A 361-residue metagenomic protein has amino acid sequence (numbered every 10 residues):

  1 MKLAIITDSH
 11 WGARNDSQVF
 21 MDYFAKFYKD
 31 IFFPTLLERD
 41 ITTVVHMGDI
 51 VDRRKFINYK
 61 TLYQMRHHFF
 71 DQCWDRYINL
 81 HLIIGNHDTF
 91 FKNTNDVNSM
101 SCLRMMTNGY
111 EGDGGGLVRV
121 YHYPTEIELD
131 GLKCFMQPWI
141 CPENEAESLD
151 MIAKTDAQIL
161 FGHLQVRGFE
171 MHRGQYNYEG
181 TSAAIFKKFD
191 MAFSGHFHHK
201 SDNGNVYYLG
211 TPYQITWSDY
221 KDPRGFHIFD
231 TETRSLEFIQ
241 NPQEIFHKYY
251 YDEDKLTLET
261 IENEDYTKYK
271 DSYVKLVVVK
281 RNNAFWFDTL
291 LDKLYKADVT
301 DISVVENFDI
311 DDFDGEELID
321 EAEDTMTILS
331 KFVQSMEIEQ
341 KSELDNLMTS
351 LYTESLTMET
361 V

Functional and structural regions predicted by a protein language model:
K2, S9, A13-T125, I185-F189: Core catalytic region of metal-dependent phosphoesterases/phosphodiesterases, especially metallo-beta-lactamase-like
K2-L3, T43, L132-K133, I159 (+1 more regions): Structural motif
D8, Y28, V44, D49 (+8 more regions): Divalent metal-coordination and catalytic microenvironments
H10-R14, D52-K55, L82-T94, N98 (+5 more regions): Active-site environment of divalent metal-dependent phosphoester hydrolases
M65, D88-A184: Conserved catalytic scaffold of divalent metal-dependent phosphoesterases
L132-C134, Q158, G204-P212, K293-I302: Active-site regions of enzymes building and remodeling cell-envelope glycoconjugates
R167, H172-F238: Conserved beta-sheet core of the metallophosphoesterase superfamily
T231-V361: Accessory, non-catalytic peripheral segments of nucleic-acid enzymes
